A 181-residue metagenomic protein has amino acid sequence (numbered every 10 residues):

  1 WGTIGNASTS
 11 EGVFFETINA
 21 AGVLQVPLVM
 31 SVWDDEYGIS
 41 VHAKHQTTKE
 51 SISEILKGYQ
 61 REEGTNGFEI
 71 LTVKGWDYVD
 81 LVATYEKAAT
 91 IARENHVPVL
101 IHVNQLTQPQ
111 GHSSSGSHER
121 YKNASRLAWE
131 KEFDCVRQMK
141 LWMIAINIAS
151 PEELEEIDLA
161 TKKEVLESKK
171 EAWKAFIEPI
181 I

Functional and structural regions predicted by a protein language model:
W1-P179: Glycine-rich ThDP/TPP pyrophosphate-binding loop and its adjacent helix/strand module within ThDP-dependent enzymes
